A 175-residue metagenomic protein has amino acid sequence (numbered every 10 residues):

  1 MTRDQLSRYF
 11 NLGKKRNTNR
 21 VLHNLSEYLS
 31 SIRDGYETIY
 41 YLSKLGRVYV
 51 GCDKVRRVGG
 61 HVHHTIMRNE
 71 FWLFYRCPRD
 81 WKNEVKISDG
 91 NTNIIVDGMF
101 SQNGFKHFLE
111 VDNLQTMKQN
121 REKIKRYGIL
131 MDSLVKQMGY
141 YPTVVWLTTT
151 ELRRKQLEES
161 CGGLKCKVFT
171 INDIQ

Functional and structural regions predicted by a protein language model:
M1-V55: Nuclease-adjacent, charged terminal/linker segments that flank catalytic cores
T2, R8, H23, E27 (+3 more regions): Surface-exposed alpha-helical segments enriched in charged/polar residues
F10, L22-L25, E70-R76, S101 (+1 more regions): Alpha-helix C-terminal capping segments
E37-T38, K44-R76, K82: Solvent-exposed, charged helical/coil patches that constitute nucleic-acid or partner-interaction surfaces
V58, D112-N113: Short histidine-centered catalytic/ligand-binding loop motif
W72-K106, N113-N120: Active-site metal-binding core of divalent-cation-utilizing nuclease and nuclease-like domains
N113-L164: Catalytic cores of nucleic-acid endonucleases
S160-Q175: Active-site regions of enzymes building and remodeling cell-envelope glycoconjugates
